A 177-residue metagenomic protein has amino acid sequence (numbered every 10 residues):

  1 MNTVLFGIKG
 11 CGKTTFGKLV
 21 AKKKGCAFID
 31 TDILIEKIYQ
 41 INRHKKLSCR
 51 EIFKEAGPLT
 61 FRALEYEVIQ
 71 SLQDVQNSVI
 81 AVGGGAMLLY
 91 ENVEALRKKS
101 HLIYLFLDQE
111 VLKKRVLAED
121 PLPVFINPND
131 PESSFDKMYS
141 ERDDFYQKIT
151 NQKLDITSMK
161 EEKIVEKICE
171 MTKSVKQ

Functional and structural regions predicted by a protein language model:
L5: Hydrophobic anchor at the beta1->P-loop junction of P-loop NTPases
I8-C11: P-loop (Walker A) phosphate-binding loop of NTP-binding proteins
T14: Walker A/P-loop
L19, K23, S140-Q177: NTP-dependent small-molecule kinase module
K22-T31: Post-Walker A helix-loop "phosphate-sensing" segment adjacent to the P-loop in P-loop NTPases
I33-G85, E94: ATP-dependent small-molecule kinase phosphotransfer cores that center on conserved nucleotide phosphate-binding segments
G84-A86, D108-E110, M159: Short glycine-rich anion-binding loops that position phosphate/pyrophosphate groups of nucleotides and phosphorylated
K99-D143: A glycine- and Lys/Arg-enriched "phosphate-lid" helix/loop adjacent to the NTP-binding pocket of small-molecule kinases
